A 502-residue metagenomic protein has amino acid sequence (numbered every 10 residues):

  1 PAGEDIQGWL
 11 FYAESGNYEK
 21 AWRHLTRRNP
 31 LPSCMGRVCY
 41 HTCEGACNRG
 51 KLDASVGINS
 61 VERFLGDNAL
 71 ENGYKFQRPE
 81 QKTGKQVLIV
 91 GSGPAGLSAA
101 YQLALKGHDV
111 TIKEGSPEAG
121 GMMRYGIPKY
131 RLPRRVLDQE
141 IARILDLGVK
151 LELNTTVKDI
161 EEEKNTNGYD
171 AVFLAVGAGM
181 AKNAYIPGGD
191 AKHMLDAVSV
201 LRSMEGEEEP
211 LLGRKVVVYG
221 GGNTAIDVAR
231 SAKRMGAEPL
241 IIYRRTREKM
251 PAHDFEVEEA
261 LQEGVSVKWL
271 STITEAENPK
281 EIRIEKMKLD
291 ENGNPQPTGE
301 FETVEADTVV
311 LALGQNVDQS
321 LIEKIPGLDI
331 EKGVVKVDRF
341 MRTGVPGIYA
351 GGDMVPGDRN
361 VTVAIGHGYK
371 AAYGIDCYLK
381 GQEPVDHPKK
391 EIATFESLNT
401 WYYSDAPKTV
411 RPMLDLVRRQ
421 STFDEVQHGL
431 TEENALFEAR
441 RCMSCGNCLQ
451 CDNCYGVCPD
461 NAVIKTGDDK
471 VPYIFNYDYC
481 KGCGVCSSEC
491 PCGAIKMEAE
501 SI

Functional and structural regions predicted by a protein language model:
P1-S15, G36-L65, T111, E118 (+4 more regions): Iron-sulfur cluster-binding cysteine motifs and their immediate structural context in ferredoxin-like electron-transfer
K20, Q81-K82, Q86-V90, D138-I186 (+3 more regions): Feature captures the FAD/FMN-dependent oxidoreductase FAD-binding
W22-H41, G73-I89, A95, R124-Y125 (+8 more regions): Ferredoxin-like iron-sulfur electron-transfer modules
K85-T111, A225-K233: N-terminal Rossmann-like FAD-binding beta1-loop-alpha1 element of flavoenzymes
D109-E152, A229-E275, E383-S397: Rossmann-like dinucleotide-binding cores of NAD(P)H-dependent redox enzymes
D190-R214, D290-D358: FAD-site-proximal beta/loop scaffold in flavoenzymes
V228, M354-V385: A conserved FAD-binding loop/helix module that cradles the flavin
E258-G264, S271-E275, K288, C377-R441: Mid-to-C-terminal Rossmann-like scaffold of FAD/NAD(P)H-dependent oxidoreductases
